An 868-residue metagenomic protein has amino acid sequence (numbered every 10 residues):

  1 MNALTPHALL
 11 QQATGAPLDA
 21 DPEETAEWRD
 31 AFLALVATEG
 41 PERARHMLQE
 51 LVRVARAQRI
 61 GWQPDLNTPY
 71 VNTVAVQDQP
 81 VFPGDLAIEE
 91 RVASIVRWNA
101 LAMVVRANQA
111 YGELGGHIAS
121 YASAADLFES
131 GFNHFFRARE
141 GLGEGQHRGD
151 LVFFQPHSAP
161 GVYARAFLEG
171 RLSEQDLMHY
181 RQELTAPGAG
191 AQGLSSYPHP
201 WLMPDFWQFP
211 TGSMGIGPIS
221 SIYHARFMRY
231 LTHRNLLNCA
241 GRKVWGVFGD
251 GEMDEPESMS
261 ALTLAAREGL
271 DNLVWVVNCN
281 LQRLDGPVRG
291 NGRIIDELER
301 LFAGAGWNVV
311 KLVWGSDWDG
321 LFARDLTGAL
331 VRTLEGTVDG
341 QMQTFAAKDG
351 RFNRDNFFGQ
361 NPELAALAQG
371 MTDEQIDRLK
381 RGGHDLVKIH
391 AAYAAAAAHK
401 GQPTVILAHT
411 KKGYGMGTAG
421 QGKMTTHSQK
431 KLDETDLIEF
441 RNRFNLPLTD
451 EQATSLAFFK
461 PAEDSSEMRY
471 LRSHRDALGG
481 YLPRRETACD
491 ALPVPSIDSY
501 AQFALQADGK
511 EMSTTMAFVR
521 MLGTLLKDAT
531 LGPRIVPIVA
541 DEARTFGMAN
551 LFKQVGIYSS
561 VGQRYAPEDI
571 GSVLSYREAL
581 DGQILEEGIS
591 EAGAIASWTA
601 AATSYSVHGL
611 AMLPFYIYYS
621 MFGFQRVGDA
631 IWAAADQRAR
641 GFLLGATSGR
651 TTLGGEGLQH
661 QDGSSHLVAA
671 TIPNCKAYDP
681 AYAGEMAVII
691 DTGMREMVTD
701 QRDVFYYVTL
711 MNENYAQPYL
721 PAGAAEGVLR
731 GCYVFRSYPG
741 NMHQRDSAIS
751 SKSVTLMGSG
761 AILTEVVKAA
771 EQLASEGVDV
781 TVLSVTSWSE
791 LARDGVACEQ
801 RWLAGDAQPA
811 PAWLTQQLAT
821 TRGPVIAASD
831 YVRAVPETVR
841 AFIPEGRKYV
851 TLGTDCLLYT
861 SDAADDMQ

Functional and structural regions predicted by a protein language model:
L4, A186-P210, I216, Y230-G241 (+8 more regions): Thiamine diphosphate
T14, A31-A34, V81-E89, A107-G116 (+14 more regions): Glycine- and acidic
D21-A55, G61: Amphipathic alpha-helical packing elements
D78, G84-V96, A100-A110, H117-E268 (+6 more regions): Cofactor-binding active-site loop characterized by glycine-rich and histidine/acidic residues
P83-A100, R139, G143, R469-Q625 (+7 more regions): Non-catalytic terminal/interface segments that mediate subunit docking, oligomerization, and allosteric communication
E140, M228-N238, S604-F622, K676 (+2 more regions): Glycine-rich phosphate/pyrophosphate-binding loops and their adjacent beta-strand/loop elements at enzyme active sites
S173-H179, G269-W275, G304, A634-S648: A glycine-rich helix N-cap at a beta->alpha junction
D862-Q868: A short, hydrophobic C-terminal helix/tail in secreted or cell-surface proteins
